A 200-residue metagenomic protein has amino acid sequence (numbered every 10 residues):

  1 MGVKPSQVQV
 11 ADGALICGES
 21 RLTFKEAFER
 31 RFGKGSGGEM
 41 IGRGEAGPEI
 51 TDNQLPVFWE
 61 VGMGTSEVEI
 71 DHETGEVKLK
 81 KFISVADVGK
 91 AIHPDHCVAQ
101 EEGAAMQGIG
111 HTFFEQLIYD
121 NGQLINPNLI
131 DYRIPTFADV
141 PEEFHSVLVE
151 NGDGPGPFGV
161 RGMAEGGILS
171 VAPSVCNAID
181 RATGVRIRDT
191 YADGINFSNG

Functional and structural regions predicted by a protein language model:
M1-G200: C-terminal catalytic domains of large/alpha subunits in multi-subunit enzymes
